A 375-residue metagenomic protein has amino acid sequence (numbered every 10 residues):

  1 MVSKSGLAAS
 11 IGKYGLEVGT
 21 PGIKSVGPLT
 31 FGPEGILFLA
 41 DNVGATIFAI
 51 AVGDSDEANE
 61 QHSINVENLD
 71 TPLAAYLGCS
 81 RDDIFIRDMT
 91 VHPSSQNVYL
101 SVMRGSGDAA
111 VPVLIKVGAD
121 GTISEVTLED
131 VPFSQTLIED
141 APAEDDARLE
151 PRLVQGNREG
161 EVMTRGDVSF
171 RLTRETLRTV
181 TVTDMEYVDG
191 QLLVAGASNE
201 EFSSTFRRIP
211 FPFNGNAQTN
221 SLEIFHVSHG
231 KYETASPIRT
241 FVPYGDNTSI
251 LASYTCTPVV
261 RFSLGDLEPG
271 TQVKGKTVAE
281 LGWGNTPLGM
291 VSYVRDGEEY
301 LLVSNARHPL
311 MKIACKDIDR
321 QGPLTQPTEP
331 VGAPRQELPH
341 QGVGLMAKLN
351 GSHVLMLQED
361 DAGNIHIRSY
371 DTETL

Functional and structural regions predicted by a protein language model:
V2-L375: Sequence/structural signature of beta-propeller domains
